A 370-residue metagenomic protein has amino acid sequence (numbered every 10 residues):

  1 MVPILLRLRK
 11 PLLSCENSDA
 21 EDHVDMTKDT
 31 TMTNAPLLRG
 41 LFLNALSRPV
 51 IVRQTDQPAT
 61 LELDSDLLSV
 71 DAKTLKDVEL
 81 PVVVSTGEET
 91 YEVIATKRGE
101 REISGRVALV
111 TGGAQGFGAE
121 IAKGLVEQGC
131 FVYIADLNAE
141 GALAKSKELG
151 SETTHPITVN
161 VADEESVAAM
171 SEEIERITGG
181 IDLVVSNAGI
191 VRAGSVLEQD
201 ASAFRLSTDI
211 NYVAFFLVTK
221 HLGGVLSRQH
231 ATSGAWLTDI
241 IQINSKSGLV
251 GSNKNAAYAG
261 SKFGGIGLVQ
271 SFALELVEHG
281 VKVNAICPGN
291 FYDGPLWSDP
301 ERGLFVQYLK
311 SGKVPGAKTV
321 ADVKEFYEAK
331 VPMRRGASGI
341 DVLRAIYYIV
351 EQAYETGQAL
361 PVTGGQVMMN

Functional and structural regions predicted by a protein language model:
M1-A108, E120: Glycine-rich flexible loops
S195-V196, D200-R205, Y327: Substrate-binding pocket helix/loop in short-chain dehydrogenase/reductase
L197, V250-A256, E278, R334: Active-site loop immediately N-terminal to the catalytic Tyr-X3-Lys motif of short-chain dehydrogenase/reductase
F216, R335-V362, V367: C-terminal substrate-recognition "lid" of short-chain dehydrogenase/reductases
T219, S261, V269: Active-site helix of classical SDR
G224, L274-E275: Alpha-helical segment proximal to the catalytic Tyr-Lys
S245: Residue(s) in the substrate-gating loop at a strand-loop-helix junction that position the organic substrate next
